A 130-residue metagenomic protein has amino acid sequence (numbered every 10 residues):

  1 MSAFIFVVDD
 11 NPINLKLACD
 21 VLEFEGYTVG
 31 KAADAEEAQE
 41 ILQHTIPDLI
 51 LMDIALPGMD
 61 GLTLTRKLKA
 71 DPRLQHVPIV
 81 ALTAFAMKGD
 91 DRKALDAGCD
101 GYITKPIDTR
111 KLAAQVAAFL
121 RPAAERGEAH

Functional and structural regions predicted by a protein language model:
L15, P57, Q75, M87 (+1 more regions): The feature encodes the CheY-like receiver
K16-F24: Charged docking surfaces used in two-component/phosphorelay signaling
G26-A33, I41: Short hydrophobic/Thr-rich beta-strand motif most characteristic of the beta2 strand and flanking loop of CheY-like
A32-E36, D91: Conserved Asp/Asn-Gly motif in the active-site loop of CheY-like receiver
D53, T83: Active-site residues of response regulator receiver
I107-A117: C-terminal output helix
